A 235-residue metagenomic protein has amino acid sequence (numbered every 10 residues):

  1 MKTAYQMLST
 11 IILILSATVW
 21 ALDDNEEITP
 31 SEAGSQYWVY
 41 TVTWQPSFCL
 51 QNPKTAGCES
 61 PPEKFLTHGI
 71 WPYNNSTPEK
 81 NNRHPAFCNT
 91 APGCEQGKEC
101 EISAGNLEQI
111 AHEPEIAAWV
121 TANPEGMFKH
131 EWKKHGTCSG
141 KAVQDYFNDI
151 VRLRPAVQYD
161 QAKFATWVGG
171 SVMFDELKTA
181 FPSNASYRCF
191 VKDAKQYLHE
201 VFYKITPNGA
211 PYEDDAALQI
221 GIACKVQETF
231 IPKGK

Functional and structural regions predicted by a protein language model:
M1-L8: Bacterial N-terminal signal peptides that target proteins for export
M7, Y73-T77, C138: A generic structural micro-environment signature that highlights single residues at secondary-structure boundaries
S16-T18: N-terminal signal peptide c-region/cleavage motif recognized by signal peptidases
D23-N25, E108-K235: C-terminal, well-folded lobe of enzymatic/effector domains
D24-E115: Betabetaalpha-Me/HNH-type nuclease active-site subdomain
